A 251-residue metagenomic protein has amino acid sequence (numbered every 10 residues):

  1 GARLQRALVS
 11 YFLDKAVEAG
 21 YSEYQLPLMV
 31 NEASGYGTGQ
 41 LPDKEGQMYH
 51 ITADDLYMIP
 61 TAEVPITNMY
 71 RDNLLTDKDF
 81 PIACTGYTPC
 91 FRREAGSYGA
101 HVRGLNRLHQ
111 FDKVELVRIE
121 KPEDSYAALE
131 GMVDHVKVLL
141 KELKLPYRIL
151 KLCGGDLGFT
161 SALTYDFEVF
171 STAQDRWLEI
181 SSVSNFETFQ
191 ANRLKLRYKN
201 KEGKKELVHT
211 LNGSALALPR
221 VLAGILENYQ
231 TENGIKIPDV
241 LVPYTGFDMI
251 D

Functional and structural regions predicted by a protein language model:
G1-D251: TRNA-recognition modules of translation machinery and tRNA-sensing kinases, especially anticodon-binding
